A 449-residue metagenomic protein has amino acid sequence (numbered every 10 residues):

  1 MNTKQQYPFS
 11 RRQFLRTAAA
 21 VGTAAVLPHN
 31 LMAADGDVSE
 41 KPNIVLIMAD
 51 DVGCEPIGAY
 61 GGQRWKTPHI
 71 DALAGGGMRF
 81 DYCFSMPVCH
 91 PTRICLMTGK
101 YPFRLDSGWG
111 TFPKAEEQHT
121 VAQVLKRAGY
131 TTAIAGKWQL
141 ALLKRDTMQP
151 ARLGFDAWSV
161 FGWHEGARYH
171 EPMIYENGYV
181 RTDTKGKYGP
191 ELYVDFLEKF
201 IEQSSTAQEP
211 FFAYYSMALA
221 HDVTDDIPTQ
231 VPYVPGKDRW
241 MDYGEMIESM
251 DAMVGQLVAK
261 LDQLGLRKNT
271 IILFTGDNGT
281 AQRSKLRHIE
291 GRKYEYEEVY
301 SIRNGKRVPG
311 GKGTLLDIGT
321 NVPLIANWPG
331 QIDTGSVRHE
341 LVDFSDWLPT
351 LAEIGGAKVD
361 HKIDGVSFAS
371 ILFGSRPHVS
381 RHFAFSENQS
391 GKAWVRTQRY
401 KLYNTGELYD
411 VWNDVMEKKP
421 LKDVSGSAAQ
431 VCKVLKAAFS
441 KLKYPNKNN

Functional and structural regions predicted by a protein language model:
N2-Y403, V411-N449: Formylglycine-dependent sulfatase
